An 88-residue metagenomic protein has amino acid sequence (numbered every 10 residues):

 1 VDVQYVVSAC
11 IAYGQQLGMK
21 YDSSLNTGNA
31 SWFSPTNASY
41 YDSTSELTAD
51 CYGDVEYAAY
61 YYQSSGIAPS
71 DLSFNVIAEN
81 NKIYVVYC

Functional and structural regions predicted by a protein language model:
V1-Y41: Extracytoplasmic/periplasm-facing segments of secreted or lipoprotein envelope proteins
F33-C88: Extracytosolic low-complexity repeat regions of secreted or lipid-anchored proteins
